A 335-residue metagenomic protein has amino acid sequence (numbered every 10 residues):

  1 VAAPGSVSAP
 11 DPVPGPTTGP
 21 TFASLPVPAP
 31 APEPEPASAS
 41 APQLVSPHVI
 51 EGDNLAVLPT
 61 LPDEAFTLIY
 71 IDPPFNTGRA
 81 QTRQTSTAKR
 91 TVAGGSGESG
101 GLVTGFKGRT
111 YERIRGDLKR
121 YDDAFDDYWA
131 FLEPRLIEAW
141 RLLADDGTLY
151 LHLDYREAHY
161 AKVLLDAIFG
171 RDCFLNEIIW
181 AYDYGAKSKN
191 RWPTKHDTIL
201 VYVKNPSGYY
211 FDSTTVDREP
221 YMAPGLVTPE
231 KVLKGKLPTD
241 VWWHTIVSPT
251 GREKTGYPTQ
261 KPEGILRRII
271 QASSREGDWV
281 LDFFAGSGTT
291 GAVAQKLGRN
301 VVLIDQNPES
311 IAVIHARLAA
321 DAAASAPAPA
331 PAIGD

Functional and structural regions predicted by a protein language model:
V1-A41: Intrinsically disordered, low-complexity tandem-repeat regions
F22-L25, S38-H315, A320-P329: Core catalytic lobe of class I
A330-D335: Post-kinase regulatory C-tail/linker adjacent to protein kinase catalytic domains
